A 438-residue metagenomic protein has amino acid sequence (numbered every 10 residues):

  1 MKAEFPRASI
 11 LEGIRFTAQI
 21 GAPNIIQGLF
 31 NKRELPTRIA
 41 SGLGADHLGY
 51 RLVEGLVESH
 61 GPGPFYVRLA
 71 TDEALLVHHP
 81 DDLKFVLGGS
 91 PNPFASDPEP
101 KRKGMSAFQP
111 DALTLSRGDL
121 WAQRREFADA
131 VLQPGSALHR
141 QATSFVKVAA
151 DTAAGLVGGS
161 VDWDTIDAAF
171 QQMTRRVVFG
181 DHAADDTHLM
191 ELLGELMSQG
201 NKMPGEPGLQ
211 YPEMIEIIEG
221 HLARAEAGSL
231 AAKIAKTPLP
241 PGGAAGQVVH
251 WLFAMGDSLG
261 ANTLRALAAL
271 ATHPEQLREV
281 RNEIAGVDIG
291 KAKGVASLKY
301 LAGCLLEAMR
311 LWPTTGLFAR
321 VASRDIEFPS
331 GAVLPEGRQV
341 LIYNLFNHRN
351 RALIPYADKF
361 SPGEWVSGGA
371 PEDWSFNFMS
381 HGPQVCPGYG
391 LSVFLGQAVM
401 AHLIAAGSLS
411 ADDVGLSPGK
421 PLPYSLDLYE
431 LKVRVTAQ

Functional and structural regions predicted by a protein language model:
E4-A8, E12-E54, P100-A225, Q438: Cytochrome P450 catalytic-domain helical core, especially the substrate-recognition surface and oxygen-activation
G42-G61, V287-S330: Conserved cytochrome P450 K-helix E-x-x-R motif and the immediately C-terminal K′/meander segment
K84-K103: Cytochrome P450 catalytic domain signature, combining two hallmark sequence patches
E206-N262: Conserved cytochrome P450 catalytic core segment spanning the I/J/K helices
G256-E283, P387-G407: Cytochrome P450 catalytic-core helices
K293, W365-Y429: Cytochrome P450 heme-thiolate "Cys pocket" and heme-binding signature region
I342-G369, M379: Conserved cytochrome P450 K-helix/beta-meander segment immediately N-terminal to the heme-binding cysteine loop
